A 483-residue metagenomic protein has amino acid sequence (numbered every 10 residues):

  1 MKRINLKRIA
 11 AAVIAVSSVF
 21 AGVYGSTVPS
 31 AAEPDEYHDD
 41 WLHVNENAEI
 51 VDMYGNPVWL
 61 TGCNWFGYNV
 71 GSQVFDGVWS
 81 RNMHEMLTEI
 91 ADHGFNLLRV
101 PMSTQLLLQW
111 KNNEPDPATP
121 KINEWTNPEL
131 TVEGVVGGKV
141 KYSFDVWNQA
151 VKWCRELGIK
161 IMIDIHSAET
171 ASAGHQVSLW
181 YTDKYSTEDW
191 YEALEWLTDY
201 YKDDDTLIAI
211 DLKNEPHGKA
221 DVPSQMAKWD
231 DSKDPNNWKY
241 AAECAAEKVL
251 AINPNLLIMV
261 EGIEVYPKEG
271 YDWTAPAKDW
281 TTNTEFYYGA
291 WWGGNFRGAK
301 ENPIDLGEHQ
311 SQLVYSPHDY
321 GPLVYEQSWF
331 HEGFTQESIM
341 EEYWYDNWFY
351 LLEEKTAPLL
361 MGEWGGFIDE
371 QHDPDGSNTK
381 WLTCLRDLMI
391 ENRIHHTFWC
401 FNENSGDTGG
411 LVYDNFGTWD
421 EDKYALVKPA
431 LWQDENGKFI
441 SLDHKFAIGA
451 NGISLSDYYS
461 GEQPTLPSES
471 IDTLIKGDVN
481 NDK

Functional and structural regions predicted by a protein language model:
K7-V19: Sec-dependent N-terminal signal peptides
V19-P29: C-terminal segment of classical bacterial N-terminal signal peptides
V28-R99, W110-L130, G137, Q463-I471: N-terminal carbohydrate-binding accessory modules
I50, V58-W65, N96-M102, L106 (+6 more regions): Structural recognition of the beta-strand scaffold that forms the well-ordered cores of secreted hydrolase catalytic
F75-S172, Y200, N237-P254, P374-T397: Aromatic-lined substrate-binding rim segments of carbohydrate-active enzymes
W79, Y181, Y191-I208, K213-N392: Extracellular glycoside hydrolase catalytic/binding regions
Q371-I471: Aromatic-rich peripheral "rim/lid" segments of glycoside hydrolase catalytic domains that contact and position glycan
L474-D482: Acidic, divalent-cation-chelating loop motifs in proteins
